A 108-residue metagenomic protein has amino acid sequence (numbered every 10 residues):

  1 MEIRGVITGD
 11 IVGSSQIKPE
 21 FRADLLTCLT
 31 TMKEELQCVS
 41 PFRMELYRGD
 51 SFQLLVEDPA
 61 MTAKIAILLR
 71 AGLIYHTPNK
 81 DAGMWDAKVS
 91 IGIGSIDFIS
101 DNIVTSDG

Functional and structural regions predicted by a protein language model:
M1-G108: Regulatory and interdomain segments flanking nucleotide-handling catalytic cores in signaling/defense enzymes
